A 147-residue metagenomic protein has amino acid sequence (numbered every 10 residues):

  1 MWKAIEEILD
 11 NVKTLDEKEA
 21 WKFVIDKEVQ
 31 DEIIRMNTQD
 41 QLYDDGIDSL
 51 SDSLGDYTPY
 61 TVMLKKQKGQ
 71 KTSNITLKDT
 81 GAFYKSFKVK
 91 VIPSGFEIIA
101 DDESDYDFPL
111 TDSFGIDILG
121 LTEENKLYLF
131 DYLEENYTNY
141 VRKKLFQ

Functional and structural regions predicted by a protein language model:
M1-Q147: Short, Lys/Arg-rich flexible segments
